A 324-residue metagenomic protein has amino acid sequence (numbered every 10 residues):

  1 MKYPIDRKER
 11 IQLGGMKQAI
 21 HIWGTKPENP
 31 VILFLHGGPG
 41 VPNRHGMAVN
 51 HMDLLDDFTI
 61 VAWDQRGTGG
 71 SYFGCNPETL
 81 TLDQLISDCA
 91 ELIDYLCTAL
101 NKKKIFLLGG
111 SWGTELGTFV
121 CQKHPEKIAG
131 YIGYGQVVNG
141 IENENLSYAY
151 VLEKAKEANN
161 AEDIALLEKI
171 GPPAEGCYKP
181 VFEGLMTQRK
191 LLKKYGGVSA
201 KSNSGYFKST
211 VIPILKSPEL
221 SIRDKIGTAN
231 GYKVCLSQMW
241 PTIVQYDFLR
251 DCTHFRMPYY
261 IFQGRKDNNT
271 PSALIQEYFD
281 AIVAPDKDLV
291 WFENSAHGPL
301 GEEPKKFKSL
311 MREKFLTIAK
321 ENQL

Functional and structural regions predicted by a protein language model:
P39-H51: The serine-hydrolase catalytic nucleophile loop
D53-F73: Conserved alpha/beta-hydrolase
Q84-K104, F119: Conserved acidic catalytic loop of the alpha/beta-hydrolase fold
K103-N145: Conserved hydrolase catalytic core segment
I128-A174: A catalytic-pocket lid/entrance helix-loop region that shapes and gates access to the active site across common
A161-R250, M257: Alpha/beta-hydrolase
F255, I261-Q263, D267: Short beta-strand/loop motif that positions the catalytic acidic residue of the alpha/beta-hydrolase fold
S295-P304, K308: Catalytic histidine-centered segment of alpha/beta-hydrolase-like enzymes
